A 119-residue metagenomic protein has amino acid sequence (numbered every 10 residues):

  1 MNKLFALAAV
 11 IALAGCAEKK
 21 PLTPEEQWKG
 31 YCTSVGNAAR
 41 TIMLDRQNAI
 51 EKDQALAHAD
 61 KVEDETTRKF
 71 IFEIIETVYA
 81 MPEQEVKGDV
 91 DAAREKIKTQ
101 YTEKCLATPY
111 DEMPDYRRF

Functional and structural regions predicted by a protein language model:
M1-L7: Sec-dependent signal peptide recognition, specifically the positively charged N-region followed immediately by
N2, E18-K19, F70, D111: Extracellular secretome segments
A14-G15: C-terminal motif of bacterial Sec signal peptides marking the signal peptidase cleavage site
E18-K20, E26-G30, P82, D89-R94: Transition segments tied to proteolytic processing and entry into folded domains
T23-Q47, E103: Post-signal peptide N-terminal segment of mature Sec-exported envelope proteins
I50-F119: Compact alpha-helical subdomains of small soluble proteins
